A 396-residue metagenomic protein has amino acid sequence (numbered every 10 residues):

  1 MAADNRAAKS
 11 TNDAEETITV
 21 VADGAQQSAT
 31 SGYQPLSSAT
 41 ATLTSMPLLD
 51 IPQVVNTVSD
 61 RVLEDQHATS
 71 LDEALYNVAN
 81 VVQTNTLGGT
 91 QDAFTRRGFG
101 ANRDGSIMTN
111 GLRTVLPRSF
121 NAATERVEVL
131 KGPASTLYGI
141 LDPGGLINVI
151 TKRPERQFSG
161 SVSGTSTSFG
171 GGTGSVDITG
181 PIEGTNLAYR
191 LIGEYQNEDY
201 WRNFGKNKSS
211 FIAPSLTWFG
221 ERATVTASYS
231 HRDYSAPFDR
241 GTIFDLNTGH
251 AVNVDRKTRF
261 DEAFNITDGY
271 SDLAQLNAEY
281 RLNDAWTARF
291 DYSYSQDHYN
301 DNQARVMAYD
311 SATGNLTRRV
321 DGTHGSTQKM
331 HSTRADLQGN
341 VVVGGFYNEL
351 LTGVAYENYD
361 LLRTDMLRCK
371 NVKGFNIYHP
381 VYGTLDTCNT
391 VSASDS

Functional and structural regions predicted by a protein language model:
A14-Q157: Acidic, small-polar-rich N-terminal luminal/periplasmic segments of exported/outer-membrane proteins
V58, Q66, Q91, G144 (+5 more regions): Transmembrane beta-barrel architecture of outer-membrane proteins
A123-E125, T136-P214, W218-T224, D272: Outer-membrane beta-barrel translocator/receptor signature
L130, D177-P181, I192, S215-F219 (+5 more regions): Transmembrane beta-barrel domains of outer membrane proteins
Q157-D177, G345, L350, V354-S396: Outer-membrane beta-barrel transmembrane domain signature of Gram-negative proteins, especially the mid-to-C-terminal
V162-S166, L191-Y195, A227-H231, F290-Y294 (+1 more regions): Transmembrane beta-barrel strands of outer-membrane/channel proteins
N186-L187, R222-A227, A285-A288, G345: Repeated loop/turn-to-beta-strand initiation elements of outer-membrane beta-barrel proteins
Q196-Y200, A213-R281, Y294-M330, L367 (+1 more regions): Acidic/polar loop-and-plug regions of large Gram-negative outer-membrane beta-barrel proteins
